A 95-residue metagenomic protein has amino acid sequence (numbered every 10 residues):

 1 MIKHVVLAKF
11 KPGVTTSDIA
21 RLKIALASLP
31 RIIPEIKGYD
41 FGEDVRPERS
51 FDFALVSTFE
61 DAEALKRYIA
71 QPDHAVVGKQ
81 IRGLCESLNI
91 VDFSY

Functional and structural regions predicted by a protein language model:
M1-F53, E60-A70, E86, F93-Y95: Short S/T/G/P-rich N-terminal loop/turn motif that feeds into the first structured element of a domain
P30, A75-K79: A common structural junction motif
I69, G78-I81: Short, flexible helix/strand-to-coil boundary loops that buttress conserved ligand/catalytic motifs in alpha/beta
D73-H74, G83: Residue-level marker of structural boundaries
I81-L88: Short glycine/proline-enriched turn or capping motifs at secondary-structure junctions
